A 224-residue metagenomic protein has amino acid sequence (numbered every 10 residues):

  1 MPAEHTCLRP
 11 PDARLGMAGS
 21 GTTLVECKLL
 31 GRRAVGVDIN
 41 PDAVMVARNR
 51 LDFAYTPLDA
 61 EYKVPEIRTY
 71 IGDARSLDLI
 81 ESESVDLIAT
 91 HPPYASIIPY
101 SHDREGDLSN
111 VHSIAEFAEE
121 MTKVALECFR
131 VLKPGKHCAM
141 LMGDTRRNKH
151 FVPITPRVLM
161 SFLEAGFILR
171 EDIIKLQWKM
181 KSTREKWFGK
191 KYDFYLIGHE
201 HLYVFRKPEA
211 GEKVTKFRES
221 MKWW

Functional and structural regions predicted by a protein language model:
M1-W224: Class I S-adenosyl-L-methionine-dependent methyltransferase catalytic core
